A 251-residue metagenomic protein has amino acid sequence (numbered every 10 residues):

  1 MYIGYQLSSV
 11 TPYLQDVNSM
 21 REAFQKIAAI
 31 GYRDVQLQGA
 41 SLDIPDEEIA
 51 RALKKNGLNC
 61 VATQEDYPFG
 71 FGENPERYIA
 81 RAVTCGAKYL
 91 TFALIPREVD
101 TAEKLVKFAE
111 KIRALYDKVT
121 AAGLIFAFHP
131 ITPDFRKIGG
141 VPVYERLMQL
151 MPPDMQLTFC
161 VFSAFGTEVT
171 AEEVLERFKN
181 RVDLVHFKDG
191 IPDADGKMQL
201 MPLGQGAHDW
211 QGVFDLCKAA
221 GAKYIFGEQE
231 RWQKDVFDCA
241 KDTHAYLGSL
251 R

Functional and structural regions predicted by a protein language model:
M1-K88, S249-R251: N-terminal pre-domain/capping segments
I3-L7, V35-L37, C60-E65, L90-F92 (+4 more regions): Hydrophobic faces of well-ordered beta-strands that scaffold small-molecule active sites in alpha/beta enzyme cores
P12-V17, D34-E47, D66-N74, R97-E103 (+4 more regions): Acidic-and-aromatic substrate-binding clefts and catalytic sites of carbohydrate-active enzymes
Q25, A29, D34, L42 (+3 more regions): Active-site acidic/histidine proton-transfer and metal-coordination neighborhood in alpha/beta enzyme cores
E48-K55, K111-V119, R146, E173-V174 (+1 more regions): Catalytic-core regions built around general acid/base machinery
A121-A207: Acidic/histidine-rich catalytic cores of soluble enzymes
G206-F214, A220-E228: H/E-rich (His + Asp/Glu) clusters that bind or coordinate divalent metals
D235-R251: C-terminal helical cap(s) of enzyme catalytic domains, especially alpha/beta-barrels
